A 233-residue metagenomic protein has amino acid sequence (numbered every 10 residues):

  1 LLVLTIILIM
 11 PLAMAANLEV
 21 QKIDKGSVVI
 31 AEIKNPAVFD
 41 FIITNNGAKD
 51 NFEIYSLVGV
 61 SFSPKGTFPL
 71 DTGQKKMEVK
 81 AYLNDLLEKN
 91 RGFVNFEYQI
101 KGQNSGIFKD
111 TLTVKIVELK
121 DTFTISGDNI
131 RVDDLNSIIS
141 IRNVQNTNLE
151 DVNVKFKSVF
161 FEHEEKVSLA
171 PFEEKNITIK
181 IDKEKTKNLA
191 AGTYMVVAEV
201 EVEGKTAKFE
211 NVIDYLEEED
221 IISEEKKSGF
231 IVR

Functional and structural regions predicted by a protein language model:
L1-N17, F41, I139, A198 (+1 more regions): Secretory targeting signatures
A15-I42, T67-F68, K120-I138: Beta-sheet-dominated interaction scaffolds and their linkers
V28, G59-K89, K155-N188: Intrinsically disordered, low-complexity Pro/Gly/Ser/Thr-rich segments with frequent PxxP/GP/PP motifs and embedded
F39-N45, V79-A81, S137-N146: Aromatic/hydrophobic beta-strand junction motif of beta-rich domains
N45-N51, L87-K89, Q145-E150: A short beta-turn/strand-edge loop motif at beta-sheet boundaries
N51-L57: Short, well-ordered beta-strand segments
R91-G102, G192-V200: A short beta-strand micro-motif common to beta-rich folds, especially ectodomain repeats
I107, T111-V232: Membrane-proximal extracellular "stem/stalk" segments of glycoproteins immediately N-terminal to a transmembrane helix
